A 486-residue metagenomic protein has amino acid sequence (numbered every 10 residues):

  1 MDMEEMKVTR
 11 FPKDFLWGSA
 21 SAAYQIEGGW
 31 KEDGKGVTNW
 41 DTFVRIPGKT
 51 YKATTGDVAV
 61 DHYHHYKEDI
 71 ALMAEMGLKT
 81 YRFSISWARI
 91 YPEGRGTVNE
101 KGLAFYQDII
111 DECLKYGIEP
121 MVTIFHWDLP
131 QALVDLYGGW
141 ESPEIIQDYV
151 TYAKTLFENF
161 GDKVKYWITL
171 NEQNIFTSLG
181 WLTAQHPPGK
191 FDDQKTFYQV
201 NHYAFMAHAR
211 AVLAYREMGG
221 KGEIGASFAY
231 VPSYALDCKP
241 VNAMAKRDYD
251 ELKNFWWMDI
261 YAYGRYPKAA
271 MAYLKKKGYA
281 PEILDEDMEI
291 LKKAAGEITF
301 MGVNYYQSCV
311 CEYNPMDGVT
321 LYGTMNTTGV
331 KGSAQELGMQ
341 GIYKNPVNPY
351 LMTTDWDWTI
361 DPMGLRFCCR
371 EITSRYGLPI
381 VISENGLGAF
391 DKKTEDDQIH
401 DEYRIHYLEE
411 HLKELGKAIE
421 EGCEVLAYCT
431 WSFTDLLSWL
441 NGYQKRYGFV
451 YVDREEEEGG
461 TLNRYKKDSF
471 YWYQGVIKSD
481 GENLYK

Functional and structural regions predicted by a protein language model:
D2-T50, A74, E93-R95, L103-K486: Active-site region of glycoside hydrolase catalytic domains
D14-L16, Y63, T80: A common structural microfeature
Y51-H65, E141-P143: Active-site mouth loops of central-metabolism enzymes
H65-S86, G296-M301: Catalytic domains of carbohydrate-active enzymes, especially glycoside hydrolases
I85-V98: Glycine-rich, proline-tolerant flexible connector loops at the mouths of alpha/beta enzymes
